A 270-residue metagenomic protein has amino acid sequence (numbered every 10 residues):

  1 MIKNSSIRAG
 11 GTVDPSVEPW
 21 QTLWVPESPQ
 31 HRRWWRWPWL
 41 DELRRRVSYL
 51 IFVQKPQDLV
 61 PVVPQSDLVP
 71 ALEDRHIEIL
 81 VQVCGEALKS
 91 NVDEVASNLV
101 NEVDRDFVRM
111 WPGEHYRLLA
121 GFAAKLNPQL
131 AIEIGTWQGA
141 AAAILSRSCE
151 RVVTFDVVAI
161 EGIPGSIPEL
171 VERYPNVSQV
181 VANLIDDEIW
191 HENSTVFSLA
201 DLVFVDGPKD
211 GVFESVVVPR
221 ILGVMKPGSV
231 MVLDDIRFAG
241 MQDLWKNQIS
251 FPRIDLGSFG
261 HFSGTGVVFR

Functional and structural regions predicted by a protein language model:
M1-A96: Membrane-proximal basic amphipathic "stem/tether" segments
N91-V95, V103, H115-R117: Short, flexible segments with low predicted structural confidence
S97-V100, G121: A short alpha-helix capping/helix-coil boundary motif
V100-V108: Glycine-rich phosphate-binding "P-loop"
R105, Y116-R270: S-adenosylmethionine/decaboxylated-SAM
